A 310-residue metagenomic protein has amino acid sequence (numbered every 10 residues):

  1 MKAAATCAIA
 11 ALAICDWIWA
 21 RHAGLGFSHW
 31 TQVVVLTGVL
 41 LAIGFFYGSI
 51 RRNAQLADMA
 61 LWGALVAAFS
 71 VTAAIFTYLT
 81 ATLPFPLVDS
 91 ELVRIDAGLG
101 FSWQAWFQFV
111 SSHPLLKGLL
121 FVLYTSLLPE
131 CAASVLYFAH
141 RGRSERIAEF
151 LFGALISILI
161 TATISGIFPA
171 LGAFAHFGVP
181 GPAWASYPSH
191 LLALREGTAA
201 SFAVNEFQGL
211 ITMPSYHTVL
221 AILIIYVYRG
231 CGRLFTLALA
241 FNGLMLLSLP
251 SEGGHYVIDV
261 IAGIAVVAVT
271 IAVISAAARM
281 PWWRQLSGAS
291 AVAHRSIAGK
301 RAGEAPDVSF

Functional and structural regions predicted by a protein language model:
M1-L36, L56, A60-C131: N-terminal transmembrane-helix/juxtamembrane module of multi-pass inner/ER membrane proteins
A10-I18, F69-V71, I158-G166, N242-E252: Aromatic-anchored segments of alpha-helical transmembrane domains
D58-A67, A132-P169, F174-P180: Interfacial segments of alpha-helical transmembrane regions
L116-E130, F207-R229, V257, I261: Membrane-interface loop-to-helix entry segments
A133-H140, T218-F235, A265-I274: Membrane-interfacial alpha-helical segments at the cytosolic side of multi-pass membrane proteins
T163-G230: Membrane-interfacial catalytic/cofactor-binding modules of polytopic membrane enzymes
G172-A175, T212, L244-T270: Interfacial helix-loop-helix junctions of multi-pass membrane proteins
V273-E304: Membrane-proximal cytoplasmic C-terminal regulatory module of class A 7TM GPCRs
